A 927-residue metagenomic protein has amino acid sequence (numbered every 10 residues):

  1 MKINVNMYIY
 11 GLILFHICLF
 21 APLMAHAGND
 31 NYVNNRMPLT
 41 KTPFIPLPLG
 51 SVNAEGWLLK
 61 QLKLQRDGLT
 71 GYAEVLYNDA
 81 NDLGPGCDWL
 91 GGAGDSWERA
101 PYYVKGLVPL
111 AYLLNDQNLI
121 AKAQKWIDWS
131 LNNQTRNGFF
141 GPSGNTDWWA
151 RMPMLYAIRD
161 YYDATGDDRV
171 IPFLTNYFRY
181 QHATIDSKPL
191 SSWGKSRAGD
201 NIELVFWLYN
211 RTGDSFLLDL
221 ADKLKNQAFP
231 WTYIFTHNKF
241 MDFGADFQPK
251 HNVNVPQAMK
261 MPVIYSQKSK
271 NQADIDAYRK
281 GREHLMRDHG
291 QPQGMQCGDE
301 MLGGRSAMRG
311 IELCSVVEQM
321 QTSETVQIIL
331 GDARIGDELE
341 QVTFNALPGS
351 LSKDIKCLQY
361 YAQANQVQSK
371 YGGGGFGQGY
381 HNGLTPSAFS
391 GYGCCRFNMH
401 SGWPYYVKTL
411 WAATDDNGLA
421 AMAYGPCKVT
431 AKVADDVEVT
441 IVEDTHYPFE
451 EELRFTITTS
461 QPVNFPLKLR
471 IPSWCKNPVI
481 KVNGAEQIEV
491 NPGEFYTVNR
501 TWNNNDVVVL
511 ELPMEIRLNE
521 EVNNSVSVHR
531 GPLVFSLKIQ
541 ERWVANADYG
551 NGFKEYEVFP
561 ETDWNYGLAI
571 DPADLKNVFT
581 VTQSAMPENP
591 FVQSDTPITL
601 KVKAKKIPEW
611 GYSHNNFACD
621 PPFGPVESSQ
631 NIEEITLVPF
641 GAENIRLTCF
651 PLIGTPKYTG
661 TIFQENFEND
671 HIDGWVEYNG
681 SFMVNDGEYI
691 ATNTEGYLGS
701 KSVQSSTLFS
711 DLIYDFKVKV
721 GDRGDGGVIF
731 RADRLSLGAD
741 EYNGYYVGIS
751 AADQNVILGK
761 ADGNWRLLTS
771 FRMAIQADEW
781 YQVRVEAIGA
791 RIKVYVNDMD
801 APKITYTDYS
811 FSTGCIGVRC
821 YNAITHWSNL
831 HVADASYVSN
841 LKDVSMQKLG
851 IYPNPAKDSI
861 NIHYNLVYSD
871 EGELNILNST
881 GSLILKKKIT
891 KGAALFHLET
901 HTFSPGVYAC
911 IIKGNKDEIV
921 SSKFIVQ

Functional and structural regions predicted by a protein language model:
A25, D843-Y852, A856-Q927: C-terminal outer-membrane/trafficking sorting elements
G28-Q117, W148-A164, A198-F216, L220 (+3 more regions): Aromatic (Trp/Tyr) and acidic
Y278, D337-N345, S350, K356-T456 (+2 more regions): C-terminal beta-rich recognition modules with glycine/proline-rich loops and embedded aromatic residues
G660-F663, E668, A833-Y852, N865-V867: Residue-level detector of functionally pivotal "anchor" positions at catalytic/ligand-binding pockets or at interdomain
F667, Y714-F716, E779-I788, I792-V794: Short tryptophan-centered beta-strand motifs in secreted/extracellular beta-sheet-rich domains of glycan-recognition
T694-I757: Secretory/extracellular carbohydrate-interaction modules and structurally similar beta-sandwich "look-alikes"
A761-Q782: Short, aromatic/His-centered strand-loop micro-motif at the edge of beta-sheets
V796-G814: Short, solvent-exposed beta-strand-to-loop segments that form ligand-recognition rims of beta-rich domains
